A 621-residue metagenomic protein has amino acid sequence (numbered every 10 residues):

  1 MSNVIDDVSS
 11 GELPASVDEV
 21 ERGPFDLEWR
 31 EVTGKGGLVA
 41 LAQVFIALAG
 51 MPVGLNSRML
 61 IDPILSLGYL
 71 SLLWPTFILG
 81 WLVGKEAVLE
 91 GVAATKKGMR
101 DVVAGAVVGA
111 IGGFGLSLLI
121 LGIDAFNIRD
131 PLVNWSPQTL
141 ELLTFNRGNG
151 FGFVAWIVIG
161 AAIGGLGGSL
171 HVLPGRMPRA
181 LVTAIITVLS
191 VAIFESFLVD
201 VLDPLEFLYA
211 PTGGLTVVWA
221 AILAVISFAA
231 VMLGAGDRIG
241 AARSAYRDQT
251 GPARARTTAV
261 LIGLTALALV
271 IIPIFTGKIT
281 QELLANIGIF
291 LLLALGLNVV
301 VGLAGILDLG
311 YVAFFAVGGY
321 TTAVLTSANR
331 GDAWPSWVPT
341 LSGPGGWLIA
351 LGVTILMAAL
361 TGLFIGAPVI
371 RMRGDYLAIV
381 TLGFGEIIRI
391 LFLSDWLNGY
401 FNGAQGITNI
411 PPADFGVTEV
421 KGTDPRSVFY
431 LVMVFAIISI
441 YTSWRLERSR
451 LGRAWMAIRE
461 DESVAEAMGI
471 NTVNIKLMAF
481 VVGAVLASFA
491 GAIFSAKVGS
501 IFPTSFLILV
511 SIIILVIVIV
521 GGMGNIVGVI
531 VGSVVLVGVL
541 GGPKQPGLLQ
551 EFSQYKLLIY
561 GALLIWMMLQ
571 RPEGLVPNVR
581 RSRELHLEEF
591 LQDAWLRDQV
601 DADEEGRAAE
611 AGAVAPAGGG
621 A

Functional and structural regions predicted by a protein language model:
S2-A621: Transmembrane alpha-helices and adjacent helix-loop boundaries
